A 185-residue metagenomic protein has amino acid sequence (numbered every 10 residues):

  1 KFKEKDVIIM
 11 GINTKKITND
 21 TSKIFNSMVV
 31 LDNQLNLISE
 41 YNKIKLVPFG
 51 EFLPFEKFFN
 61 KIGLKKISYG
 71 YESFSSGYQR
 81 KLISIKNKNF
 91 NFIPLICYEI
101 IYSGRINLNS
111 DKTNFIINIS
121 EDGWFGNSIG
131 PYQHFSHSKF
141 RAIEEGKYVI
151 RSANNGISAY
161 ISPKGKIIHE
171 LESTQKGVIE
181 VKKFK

Functional and structural regions predicted by a protein language model:
K1-K185: Enzyme catalytic cores with a strong preference for nitrogen-chemistry domains
